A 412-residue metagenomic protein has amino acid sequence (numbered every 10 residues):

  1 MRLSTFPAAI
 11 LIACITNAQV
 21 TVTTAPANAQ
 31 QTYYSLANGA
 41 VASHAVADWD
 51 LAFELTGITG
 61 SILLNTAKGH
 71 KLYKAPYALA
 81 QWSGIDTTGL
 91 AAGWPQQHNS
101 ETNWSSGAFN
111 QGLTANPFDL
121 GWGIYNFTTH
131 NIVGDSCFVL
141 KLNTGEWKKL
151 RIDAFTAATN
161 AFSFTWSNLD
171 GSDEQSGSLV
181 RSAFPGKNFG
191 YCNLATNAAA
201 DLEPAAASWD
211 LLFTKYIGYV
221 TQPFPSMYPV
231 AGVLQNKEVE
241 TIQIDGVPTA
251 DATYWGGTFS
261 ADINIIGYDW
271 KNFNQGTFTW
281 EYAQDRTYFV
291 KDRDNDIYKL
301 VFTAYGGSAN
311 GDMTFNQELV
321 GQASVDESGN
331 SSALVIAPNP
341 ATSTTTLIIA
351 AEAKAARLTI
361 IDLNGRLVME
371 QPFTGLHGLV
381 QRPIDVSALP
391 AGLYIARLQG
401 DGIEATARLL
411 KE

Functional and structural regions predicted by a protein language model:
M1-T5, K411-E412: Positively charged n-region of N-terminal signal peptides that target proteins for export
S4-C14: Sec-dependent N-terminal signal peptides
Q19, E370, S387, L393-E412: C-terminal tail/sorting-segment detector
Q19-G321: Surface-exposed, beta-sheet-biased, low-hydrophobicity segments with strongly acidic/polar composition
E318-A337, S343, I348-K354, L367: Residue-level detector of functionally pivotal "anchor" positions at catalytic/ligand-binding pockets or at interdomain
T342, P390-A391: Surface-exposed loops/turns
I360-V368, Y394: Short, glycine-anchored, charge-dense loop/turn motifs used at functional sites
L367-A388: Glycine-centered tight-turn motifs at strand-turn-strand junctions
